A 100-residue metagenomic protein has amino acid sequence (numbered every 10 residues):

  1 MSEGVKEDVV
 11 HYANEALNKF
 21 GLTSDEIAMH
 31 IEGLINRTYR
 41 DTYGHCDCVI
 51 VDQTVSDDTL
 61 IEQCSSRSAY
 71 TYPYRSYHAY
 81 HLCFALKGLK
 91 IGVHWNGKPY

Functional and structural regions predicted by a protein language model:
M1-Y100: Charged, amphipathic alpha-helical regulatory modules used for macromolecular assembly or allosteric control
